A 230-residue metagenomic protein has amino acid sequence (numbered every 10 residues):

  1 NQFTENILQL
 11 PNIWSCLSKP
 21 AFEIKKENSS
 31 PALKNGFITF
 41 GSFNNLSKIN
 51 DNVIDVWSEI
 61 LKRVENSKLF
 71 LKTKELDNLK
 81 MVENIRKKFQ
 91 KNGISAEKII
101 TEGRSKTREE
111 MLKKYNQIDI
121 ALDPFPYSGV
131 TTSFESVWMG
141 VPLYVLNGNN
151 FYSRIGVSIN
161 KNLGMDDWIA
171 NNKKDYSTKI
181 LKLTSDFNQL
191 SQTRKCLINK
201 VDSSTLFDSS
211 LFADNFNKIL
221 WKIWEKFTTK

Functional and structural regions predicted by a protein language model:
N1-N12: Helix-loop-beta element that forms the nucleotide-linked donor phosphate-binding surface in glycosyltransferases
F3, N116, I120, P124-S209: Catalytic binding pocket for nucleotide-activated donors in carbohydrate/polymer assembly enzymes
E5, R63-S67, S95, M165-D166 (+1 more regions): Short, well-ordered coil loops that connect the C-terminus of an alpha-helix to the N-terminus of a beta-strand
L8, I100, D167-I169: Structural signal for short hydrophobic segments within the conserved structured cores of catalytic domains across
N12-T107, K114-N116: Conserved catalytic-core segment of nucleotide-activated headgroup transferases in glycan assembly
N44-L46, E59-K62, K72-N92, I100 (+1 more regions): C-terminal amphipathic helix plus adjacent low-complexity, charged tail appended to glycosyltransferase catalytic
D51, E109, K173-K174, S210: Residues in well-ordered alpha-helical elements
